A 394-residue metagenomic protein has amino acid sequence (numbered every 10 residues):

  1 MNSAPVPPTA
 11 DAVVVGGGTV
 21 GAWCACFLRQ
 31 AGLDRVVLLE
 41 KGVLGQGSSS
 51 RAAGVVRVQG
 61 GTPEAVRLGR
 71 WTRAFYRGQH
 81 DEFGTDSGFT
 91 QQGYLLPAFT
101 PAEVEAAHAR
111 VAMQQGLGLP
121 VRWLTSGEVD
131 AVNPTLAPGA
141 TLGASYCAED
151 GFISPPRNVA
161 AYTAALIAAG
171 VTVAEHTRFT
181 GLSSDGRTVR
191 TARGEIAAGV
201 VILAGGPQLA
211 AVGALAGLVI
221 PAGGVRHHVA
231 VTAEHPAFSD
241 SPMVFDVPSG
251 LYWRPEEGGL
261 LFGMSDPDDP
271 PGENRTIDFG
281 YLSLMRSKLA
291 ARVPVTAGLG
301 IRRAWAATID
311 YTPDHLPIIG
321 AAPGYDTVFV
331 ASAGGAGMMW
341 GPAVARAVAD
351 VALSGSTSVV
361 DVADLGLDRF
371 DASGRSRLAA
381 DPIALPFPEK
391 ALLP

Functional and structural regions predicted by a protein language model:
V6-V20, V37: Beta1/beta-strand and adjacent pyrophosphate-binding region of the FAD-binding site in flavoprotein oxidoreductases
P7, S87-A98, R110, L117 (+5 more regions): Helix-loop-beta segment of a Rossmann-like dinucleotide-binding subdomain
R29-S49: Glycine-rich FAD pyrophosphate-binding loop
A53-V132, G250-L251, P270, K288-A290: Dinucleotide-binding Rossmann-like beta1-alpha1 core, especially the glycine-rich loop that anchors the ADP
S145-G199: Helical element adjacent to the flavin cofactor pocket in flavoenzyme catalytic cores
E195-D240: Central helical "cap/lid" subdomain
E234-T327: Active-site lid/adjacent beta-loop-alpha segment flanking the redox-cofactor pocket in flavoenzymes
A290-P394: C-terminal catalytic lobe of FAD-dependent flavoproteins
